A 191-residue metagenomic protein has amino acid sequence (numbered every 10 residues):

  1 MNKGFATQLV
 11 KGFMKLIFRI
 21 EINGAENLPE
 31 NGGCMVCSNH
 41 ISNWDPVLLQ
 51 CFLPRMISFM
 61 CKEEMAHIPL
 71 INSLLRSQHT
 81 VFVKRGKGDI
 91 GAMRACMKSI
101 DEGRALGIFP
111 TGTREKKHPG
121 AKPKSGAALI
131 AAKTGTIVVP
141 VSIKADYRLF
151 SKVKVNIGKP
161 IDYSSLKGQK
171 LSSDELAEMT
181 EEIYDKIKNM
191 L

Functional and structural regions predicted by a protein language model:
M1, A92-L191: Non-catalytic C-terminal accessory region of glycerolipid acyltransferases and related lyso-lipid remodeling enzymes
N2, A6-Q8, K15, L28-K87 (+1 more regions): Catalytic core of membrane glycerolipid acyltransferases/transacylases, capturing the structured, soluble-facing
I17-R19, M56, S77, G103 (+1 more regions): A generic structural signal for alpha->beta connector loops
R19, G33, M56, K152-K154 (+1 more regions): A residue-level signal for beta-strand positions that form part of recognition/binding surfaces within mature
I20-N23, K87-M93: Glycine-rich, highly charged phosphate/nucleotide-binding loops
E21, M60-C61, R85-G86, K116-K117 (+1 more regions): A generic secondary-structure micro-motif detector that highlights 1-2 residue hydrophobic/ambivalent hotspots embedded
G24, C61-K62, H79, F109-T111 (+1 more regions): A secondary-structure boundary/capping signal
E26, H40-I41, E63, G86 (+3 more regions): Short, flexible active-site-adjacent loop segments at beta-strand->alpha-helix junctions, enriched in small/polar
